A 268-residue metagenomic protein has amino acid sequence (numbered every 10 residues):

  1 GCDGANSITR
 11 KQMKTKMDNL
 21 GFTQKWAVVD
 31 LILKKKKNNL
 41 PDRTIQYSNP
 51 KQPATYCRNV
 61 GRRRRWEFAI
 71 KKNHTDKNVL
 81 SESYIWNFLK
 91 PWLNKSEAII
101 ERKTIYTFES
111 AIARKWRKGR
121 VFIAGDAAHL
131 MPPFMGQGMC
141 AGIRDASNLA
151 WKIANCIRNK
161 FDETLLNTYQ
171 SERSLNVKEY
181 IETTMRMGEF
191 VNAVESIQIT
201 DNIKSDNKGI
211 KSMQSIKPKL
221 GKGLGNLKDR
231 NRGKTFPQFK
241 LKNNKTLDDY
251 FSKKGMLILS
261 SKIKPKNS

Functional and structural regions predicted by a protein language model:
G1-I199: Core Rossmann-like FAD-binding/catalytic domain of the broad FAD-dependent monooxygenase superfamily
N87, N155-S268: Helical substrate-recognition/capping region of FAD-dependent monooxygenase/halogenase enzymes
